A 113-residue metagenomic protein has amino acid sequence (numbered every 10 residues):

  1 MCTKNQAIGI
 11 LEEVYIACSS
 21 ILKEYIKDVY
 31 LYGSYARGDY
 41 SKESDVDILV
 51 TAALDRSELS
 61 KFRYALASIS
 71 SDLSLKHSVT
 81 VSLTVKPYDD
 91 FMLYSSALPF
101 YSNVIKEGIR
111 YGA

Functional and structural regions predicted by a protein language model:
M1-Y30, R37-K42, A53-A113: Catalytic core of pol beta-like nucleotidyltransferases
V46-T51: Short beta-strand->loop micro-motif that forms the acidic, two-metal-ion catalytic signature in nucleotide-processing
